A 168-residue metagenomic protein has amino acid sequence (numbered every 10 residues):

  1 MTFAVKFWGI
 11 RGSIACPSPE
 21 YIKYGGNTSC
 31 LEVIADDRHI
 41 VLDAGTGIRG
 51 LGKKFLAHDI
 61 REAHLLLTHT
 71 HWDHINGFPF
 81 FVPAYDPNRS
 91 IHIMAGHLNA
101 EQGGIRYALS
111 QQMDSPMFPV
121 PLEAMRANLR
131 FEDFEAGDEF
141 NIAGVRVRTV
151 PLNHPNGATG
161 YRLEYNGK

Functional and structural regions predicted by a protein language model:
M1-K168: Binuclear metal-dependent hydrolase catalytic cores
